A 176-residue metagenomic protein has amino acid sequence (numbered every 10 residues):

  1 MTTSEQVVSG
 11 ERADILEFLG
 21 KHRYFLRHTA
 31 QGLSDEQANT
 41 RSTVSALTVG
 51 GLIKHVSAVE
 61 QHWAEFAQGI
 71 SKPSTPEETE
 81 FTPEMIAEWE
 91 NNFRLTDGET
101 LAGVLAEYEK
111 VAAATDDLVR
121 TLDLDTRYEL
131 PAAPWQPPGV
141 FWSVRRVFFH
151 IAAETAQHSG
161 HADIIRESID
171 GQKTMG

Functional and structural regions predicted by a protein language model:
M1-A13, A58-L118, T126-A132, S168-G176: Short, helix-capping/interhelical loops that line the mouth of catalytic, cofactor-, or ligand-binding pockets
E5, R12-A13, E17, K21-G32: N-terminal leader/capping segments at the start of a protein or of a new domain
Q6, E17, T29, T40-T43 (+4 more regions): Short N-terminal micro-motifs specific to bacterial/archaeal maturation and metal-cluster initiation sites
G10-A13, E17, T43, L47 (+2 more regions): Short, solvent-exposed segments of well-ordered alpha helices
L19-L26, V49-A64, R94, L101 (+2 more regions): Alpha-helical transition-metal enzyme core signature, strongest for iron centers
H22, L33, S45, V56-V59 (+3 more regions): Alpha-helix boundary/capping residues
Q31-T43, A113-F149, I169-G176: Acidic interhelical loop/turn segments
